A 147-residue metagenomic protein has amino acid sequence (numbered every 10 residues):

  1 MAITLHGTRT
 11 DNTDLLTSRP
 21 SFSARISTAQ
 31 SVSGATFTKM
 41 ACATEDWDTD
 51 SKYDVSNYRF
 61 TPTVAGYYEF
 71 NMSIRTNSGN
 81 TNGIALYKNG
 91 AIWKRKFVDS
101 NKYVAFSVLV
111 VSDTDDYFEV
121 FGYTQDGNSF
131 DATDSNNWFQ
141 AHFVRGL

Functional and structural regions predicted by a protein language model:
M1-A2, K102: Extracellular "spike/adhesin" assembly and maturation modules and analogous cytosolic coiled-coil scaffolds
L5-N82, I92, K96, G127-L147: Terminal (often C-terminal
N57, K88-G90, A105-S107: Secondary-structure boundary/capping motif
G66-T76, V104-F106, D116-Y123: Extracellular beta-strand-rich recognition modules
G83-Y87, E119: Beta-strand signatures of extracellular beta-sandwich domains
R95-F106: Extracellular carbohydrate recognition and processing domains and analogous Trp-centered ligand-binding platforms
V110-T114: Surface-exposed, short loops/turns at beta-strand junctions within beta-sandwich domains
